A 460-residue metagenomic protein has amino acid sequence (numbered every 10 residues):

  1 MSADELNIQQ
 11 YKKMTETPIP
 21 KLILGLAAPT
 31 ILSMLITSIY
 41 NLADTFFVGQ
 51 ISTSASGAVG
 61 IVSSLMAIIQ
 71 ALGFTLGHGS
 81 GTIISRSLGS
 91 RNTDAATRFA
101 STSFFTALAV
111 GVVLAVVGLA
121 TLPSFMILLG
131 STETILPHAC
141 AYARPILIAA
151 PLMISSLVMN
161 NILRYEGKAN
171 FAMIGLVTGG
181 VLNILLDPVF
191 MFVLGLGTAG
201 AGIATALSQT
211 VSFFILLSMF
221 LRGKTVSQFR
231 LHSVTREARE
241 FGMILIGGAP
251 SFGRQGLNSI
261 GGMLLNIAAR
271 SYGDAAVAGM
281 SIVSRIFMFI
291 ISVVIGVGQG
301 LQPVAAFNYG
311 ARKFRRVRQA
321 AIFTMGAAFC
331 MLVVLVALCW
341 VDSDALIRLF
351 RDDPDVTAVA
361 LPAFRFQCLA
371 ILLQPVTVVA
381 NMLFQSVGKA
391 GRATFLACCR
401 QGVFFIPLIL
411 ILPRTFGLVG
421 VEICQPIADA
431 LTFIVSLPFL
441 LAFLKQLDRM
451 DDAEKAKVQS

Functional and structural regions predicted by a protein language model:
M1-A27, I84-P151, V193-A249, A305-A370 (+1 more regions): Short alpha-helical transmembrane segments in multi-pass integral membrane proteins
M14-F46, Q50-I51, A67-G79, I83 (+6 more regions): N-terminal transmembrane alpha-helices
G25-D44, P145, G179, S208-S212 (+4 more regions): Transmembrane helical elements of multi-pass membrane transporters/channels
T30, M34, F46, S63 (+17 more regions): Transmembrane alpha-helix boundary and packing residues in multipass membrane permease domains and related
L35, I39-G57, M126-E133, V189-T198 (+5 more regions): Helix-terminus/linker motif at the lipid-water interface of multi-pass membrane proteins
S56-V116, M153-A172, G279-S343, Q374-L396: Small-residue-rich hydrophobic transmembrane alpha-helices
I68-A71, N183-P188, F213-L217, F289-S292 (+4 more regions): Hydrophobic transmembrane alpha-helices of multi-pass small-molecule transporters
G77, I146-R164, A172-G180, A201-F214 (+4 more regions): Short runs within selected transmembrane alpha-helices of multi-pass transporters and secretion channels
